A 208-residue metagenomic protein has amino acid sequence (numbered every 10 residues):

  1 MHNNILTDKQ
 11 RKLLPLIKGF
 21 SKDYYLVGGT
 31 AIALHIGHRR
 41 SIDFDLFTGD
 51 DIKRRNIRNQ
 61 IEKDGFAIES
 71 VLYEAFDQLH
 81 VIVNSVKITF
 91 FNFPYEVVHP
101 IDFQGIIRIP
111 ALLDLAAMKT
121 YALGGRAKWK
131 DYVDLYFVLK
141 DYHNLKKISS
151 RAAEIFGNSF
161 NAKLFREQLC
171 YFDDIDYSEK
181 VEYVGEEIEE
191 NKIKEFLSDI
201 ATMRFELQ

Functional and structural regions predicted by a protein language model:
M1-Q208: Compositionally biased terminal segments of proteins
